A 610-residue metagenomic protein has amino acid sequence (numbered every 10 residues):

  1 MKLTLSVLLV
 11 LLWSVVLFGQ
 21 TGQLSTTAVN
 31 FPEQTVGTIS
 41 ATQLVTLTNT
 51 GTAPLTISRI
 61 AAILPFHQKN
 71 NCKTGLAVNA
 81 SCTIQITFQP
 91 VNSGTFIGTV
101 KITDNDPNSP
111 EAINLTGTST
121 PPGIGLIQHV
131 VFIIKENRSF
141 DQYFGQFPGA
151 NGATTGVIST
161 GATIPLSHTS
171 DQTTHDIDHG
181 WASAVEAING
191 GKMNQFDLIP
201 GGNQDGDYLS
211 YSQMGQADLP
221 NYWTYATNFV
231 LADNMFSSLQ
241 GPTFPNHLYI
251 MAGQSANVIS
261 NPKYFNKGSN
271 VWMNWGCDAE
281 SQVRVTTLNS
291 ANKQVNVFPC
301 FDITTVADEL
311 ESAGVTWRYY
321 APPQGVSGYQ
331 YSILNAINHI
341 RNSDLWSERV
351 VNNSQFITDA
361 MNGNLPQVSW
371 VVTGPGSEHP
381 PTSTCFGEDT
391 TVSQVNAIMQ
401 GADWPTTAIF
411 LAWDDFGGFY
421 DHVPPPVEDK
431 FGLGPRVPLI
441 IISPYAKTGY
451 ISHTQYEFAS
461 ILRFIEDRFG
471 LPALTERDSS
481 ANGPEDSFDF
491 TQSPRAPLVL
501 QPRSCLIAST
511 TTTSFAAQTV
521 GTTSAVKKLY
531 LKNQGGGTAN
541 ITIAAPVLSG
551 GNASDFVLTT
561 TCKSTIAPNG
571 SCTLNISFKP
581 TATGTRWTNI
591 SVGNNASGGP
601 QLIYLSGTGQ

Functional and structural regions predicted by a protein language model:
M1-T4: Positively charged n-region of N-terminal signal peptides that target proteins for export
Q20-P121, C505-Q610: Feature for long, exposed domains in two main contexts
P121-C505: N-terminal pro-sequences and low-complexity stem/linker regions of secreted or lumenal proteins
